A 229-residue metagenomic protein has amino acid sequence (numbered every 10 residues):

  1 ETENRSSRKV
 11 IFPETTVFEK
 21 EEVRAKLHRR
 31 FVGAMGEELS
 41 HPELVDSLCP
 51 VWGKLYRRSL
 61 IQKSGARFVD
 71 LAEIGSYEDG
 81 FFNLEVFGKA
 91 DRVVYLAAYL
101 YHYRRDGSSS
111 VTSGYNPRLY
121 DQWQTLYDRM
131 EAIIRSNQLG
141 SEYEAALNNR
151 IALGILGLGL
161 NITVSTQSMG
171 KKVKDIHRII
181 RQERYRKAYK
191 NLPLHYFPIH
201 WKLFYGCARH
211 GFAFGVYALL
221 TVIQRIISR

Functional and structural regions predicted by a protein language model:
E1-V94, Y103-R105, S109-P117: Donor-binding/catalytic cores of nucleotide-activated saccharide and glycerol-phosphate transferases/polymerases
V10-I11, A132, T163-R229: Membrane-interface aromatic/basic loop that binds lipid-linked glycans or pyrophosphate carriers, typified by
P50, L55, D121-Q124, N149: Alpha-helix N-cap/helix-start motif at coil-to-helix transitions, marked by capping-box chemistry
L71-G75, E144, K190: Residue-level detector of family-conserved "landmark" positions at structurally sensitive sites
I74, Y99, P193: Residue-level "edge-of-site" marker
A98-G107, S113-S141, G157, N161-R186: Catalytic core of nucleotide-sugar-dependent glycosyltransferases
G140-N149: All-alpha amphipathic helical-bundle segments outside canonical DNA-binding/catalytic cores that form hydrophobic
N148-L160: Amphipathic alpha-helical repeat scaffolds of TPR domains
